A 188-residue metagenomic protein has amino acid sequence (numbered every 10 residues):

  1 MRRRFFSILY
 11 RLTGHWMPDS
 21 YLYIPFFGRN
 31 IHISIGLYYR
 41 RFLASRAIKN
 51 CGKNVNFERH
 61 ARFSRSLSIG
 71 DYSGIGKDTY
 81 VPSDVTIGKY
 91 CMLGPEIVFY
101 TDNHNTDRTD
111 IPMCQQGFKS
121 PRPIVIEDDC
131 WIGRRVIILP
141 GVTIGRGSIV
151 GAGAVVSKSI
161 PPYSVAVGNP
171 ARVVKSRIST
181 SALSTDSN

Functional and structural regions predicted by a protein language model:
M1-F6, S179, S184-N188: Short, Lys/Arg-enriched, disordered terminal segments
F5-S64: Extended, small-residue-rich solenoid/repeat segments and analogous flexible loops that form exposed scaffolds
S34-R41, A61-G70, G74-V142, N169-P170 (+1 more regions): Flexible, glycine/small-residue-enriched loop-and-beta-strand segment within the central core of proteins
C51-V55, G88-C91, G145: Short, conserved structural micro-motifs that define repeat-unit consensus positions and nucleotide-binding loops
Y72, G147, S164: Catalytic-loop signature of eukaryotic-like protein kinases
H104, G145, P161-Y163: Short conserved catalytic/interaction loops centered on acidic-Pro-aromatic/His motifs
R134-I149, A154-K158: Beta-rich strand-turn-strand
P162, V167-P170: Acidic, glycine-centered active-site loop in nucleotide-sugar glycosyltransferases
